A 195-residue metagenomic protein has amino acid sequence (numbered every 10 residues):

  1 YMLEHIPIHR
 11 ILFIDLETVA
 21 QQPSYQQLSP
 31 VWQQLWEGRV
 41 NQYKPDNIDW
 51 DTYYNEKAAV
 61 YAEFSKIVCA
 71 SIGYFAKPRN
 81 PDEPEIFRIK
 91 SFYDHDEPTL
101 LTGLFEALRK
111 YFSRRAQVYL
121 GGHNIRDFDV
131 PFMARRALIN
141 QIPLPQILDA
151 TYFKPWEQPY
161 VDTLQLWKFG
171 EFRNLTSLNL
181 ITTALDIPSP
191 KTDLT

Functional and structural regions predicted by a protein language model:
Y1-E106, K110: Conserved RNase H-like, two-metal-ion catalytic cores of nucleic-acid enzymes
E4-H9, S65-L101, Y111-T195: Metal-dependent phosphoesterase core characteristic of DEDDh/y 3'-5' exonuclease domains
